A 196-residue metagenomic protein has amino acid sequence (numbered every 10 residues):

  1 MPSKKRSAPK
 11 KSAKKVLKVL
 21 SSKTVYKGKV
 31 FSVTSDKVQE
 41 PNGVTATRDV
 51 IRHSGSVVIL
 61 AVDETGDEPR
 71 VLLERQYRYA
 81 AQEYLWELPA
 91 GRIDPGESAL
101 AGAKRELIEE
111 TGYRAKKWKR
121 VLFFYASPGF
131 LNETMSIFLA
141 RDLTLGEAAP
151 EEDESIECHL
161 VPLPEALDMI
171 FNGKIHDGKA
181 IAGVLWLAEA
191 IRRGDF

Functional and structural regions predicted by a protein language model:
M1-K27: Extreme N-terminal tail/first-helix region
P2-K4, K14-V16, R48, D67-R105: Conserved Nudix-box catalytic region and its N-terminal flanking loop in Nudix hydrolases and closely related
S21-L60: Acidic, metal-coordinating catalytic segment for phosphate/diphosphate chemistry, firing primarily on the Nudix
F31, T45, R52-S56, G66-E68 (+2 more regions): Short connector loops at helix/strand junctions that flank enzyme active sites, especially segments positioning acidic
S32-D36, R70, T134-S136, E157: Short beta-strand micro-motifs in enzyme catalytic cores
A46, S56-V58, D63, R92-G178: Unchanged
G66-P69, T144-G146, G194: Short helix-loop capping/hinge motifs at secondary-structure junctions, enriched in acidic/polar residues
L167-F196: Long hydrophobic alpha-helical segments typical of transmembrane helices together with their membrane-interfacial
